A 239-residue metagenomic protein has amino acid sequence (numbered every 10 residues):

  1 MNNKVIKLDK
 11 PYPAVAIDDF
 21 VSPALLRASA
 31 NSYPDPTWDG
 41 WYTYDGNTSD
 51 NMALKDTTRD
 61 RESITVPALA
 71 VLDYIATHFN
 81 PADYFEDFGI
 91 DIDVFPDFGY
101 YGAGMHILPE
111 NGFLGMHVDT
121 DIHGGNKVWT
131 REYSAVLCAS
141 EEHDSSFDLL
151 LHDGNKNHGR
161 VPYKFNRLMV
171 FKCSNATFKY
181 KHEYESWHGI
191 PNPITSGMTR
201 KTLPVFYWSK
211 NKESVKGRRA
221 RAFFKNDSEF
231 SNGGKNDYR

Functional and structural regions predicted by a protein language model:
N2-F88: Non-heme Fe(II)/2-oxoglutarate
Y84, G102, F113: Active-site-proximal binding-pocket segments
F88-A103: A short coil-to-beta-strand element that immediately follows conserved catalytic motifs
A103-M105, A135-L137, L203-Y207: A structural signal for short, well-ordered beta-strand segments
L108: Short basic/aromatic active-site micro-motif
N111-G112, T120-R131, E141-R239: Catalytic core of Fe(II)/2-oxoglutarate
H117: Histidine-centered divalent metal-coordination motifs
